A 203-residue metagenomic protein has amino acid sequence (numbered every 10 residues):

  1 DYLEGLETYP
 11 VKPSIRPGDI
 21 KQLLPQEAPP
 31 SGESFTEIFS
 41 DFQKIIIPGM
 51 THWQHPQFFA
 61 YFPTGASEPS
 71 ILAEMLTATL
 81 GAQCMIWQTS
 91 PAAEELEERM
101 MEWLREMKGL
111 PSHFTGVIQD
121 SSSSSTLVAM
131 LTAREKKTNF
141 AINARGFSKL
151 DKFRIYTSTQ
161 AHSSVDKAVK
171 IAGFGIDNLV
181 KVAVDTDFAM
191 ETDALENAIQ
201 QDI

Functional and structural regions predicted by a protein language model:
D1-H113: N-terminal entrance/gating region of PLP-dependent enzymes' catalytic architecture
G65-T77, C84-I203: PLP-dependent aspartate aminotransferase-fold enzymes
